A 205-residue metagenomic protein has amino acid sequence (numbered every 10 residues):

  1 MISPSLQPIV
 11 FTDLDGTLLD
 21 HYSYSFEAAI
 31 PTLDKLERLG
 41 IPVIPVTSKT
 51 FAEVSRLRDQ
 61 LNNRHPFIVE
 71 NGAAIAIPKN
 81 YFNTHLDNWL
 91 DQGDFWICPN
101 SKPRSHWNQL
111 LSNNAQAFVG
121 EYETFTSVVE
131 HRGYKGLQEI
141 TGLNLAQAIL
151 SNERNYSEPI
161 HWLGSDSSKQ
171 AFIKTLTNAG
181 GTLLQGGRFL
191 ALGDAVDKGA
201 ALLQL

Functional and structural regions predicted by a protein language model:
S3-S23: Asp-based phosphoryl-transfer active-site loop
S5-Q7, G40, R64, N155: A general structural motif
V10, L36, L203-L205: ATP-dependent carbohydrate kinase catalytic cores
L14, N71-G72, A179: Fold-independent oxyanion-binding glycine-rich loops and adjacent beta-strand/coil segments at enzyme active sites
D15-H21, D94-F95, F189-A191: Glycine-rich phosphate-binding "P-loop"
S25-F26, A195: A conditional alpha-helix N-cap/helix-loop micro-motif detector
F26-E130: Active-site phosphate-binding/coordination module
N114-L205: Conserved acidic, metal-coordinating active-site core of Asp-based, Mg2+-dependent phosphoryl-transfer enzymes
